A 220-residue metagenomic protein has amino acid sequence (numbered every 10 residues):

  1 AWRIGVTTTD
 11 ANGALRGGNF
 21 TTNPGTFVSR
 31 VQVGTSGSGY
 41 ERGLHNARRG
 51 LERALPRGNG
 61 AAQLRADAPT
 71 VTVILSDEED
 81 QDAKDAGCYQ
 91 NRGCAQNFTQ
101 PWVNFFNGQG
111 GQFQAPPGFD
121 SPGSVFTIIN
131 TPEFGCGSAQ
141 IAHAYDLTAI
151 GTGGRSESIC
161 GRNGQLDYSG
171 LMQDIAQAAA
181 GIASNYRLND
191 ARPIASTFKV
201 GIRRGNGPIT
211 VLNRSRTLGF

Functional and structural regions predicted by a protein language model:
A1-F220: Divalent cation-coordinating acidic motifs and surrounding scaffolds that mediate Ca2+/Mg2+/Mn2+/Zn2+-dependent binding
